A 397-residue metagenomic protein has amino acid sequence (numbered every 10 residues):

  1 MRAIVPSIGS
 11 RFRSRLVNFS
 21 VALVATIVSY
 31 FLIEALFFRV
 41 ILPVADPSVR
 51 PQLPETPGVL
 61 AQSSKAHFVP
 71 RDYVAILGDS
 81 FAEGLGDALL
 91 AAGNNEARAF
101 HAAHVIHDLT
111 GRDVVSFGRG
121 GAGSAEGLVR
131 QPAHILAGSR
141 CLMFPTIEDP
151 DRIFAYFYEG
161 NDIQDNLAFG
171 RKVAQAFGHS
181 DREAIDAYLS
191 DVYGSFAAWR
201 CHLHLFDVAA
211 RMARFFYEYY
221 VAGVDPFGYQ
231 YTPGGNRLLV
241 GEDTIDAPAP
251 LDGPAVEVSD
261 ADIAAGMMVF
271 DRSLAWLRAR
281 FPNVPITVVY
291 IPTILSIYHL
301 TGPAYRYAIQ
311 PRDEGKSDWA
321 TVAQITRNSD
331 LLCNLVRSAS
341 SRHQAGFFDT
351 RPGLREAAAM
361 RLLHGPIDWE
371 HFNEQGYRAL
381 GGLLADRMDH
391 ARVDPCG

Functional and structural regions predicted by a protein language model:
M1-G397: Extracellular glycan-modifying ectodomains
